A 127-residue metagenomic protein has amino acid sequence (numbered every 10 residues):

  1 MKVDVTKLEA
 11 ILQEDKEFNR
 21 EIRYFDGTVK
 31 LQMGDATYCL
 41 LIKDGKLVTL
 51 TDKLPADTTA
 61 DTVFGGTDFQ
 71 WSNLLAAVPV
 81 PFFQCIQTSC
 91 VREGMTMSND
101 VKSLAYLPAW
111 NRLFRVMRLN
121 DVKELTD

Functional and structural regions predicted by a protein language model:
M1-D127: Feature captures hydrophobic
